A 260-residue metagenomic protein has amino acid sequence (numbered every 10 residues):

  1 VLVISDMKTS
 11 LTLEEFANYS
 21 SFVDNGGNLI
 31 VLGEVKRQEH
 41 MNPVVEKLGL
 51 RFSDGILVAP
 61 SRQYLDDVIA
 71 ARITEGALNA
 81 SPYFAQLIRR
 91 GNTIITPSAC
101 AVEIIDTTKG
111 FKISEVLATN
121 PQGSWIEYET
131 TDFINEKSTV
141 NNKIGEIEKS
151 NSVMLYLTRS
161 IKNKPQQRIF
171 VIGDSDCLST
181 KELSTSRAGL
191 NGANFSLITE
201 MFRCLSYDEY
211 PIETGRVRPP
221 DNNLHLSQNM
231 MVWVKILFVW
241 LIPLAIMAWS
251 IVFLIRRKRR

Functional and structural regions predicted by a protein language model:
V1-Y210: Acidic, S/T/G-rich, low-cysteine, solvent-exposed domains in lumenal/extracellular/periplasmic regions of secretory
R62-Q63, G215, P219-P220, I255: Residue-level signal for alpha-helical context at structural boundaries
C177, S184, I212-F238: Short, aromatic-rich amphipathic segments at membrane interfaces that lie adjacent to a transmembrane helix or signal
D208, W240-L244: Extended non-globular C-terminal regions
P243-R256: Alpha-helical transmembrane segments
K258-R260: Short, charged juxtamembrane terminal tails flanking transmembrane helices
